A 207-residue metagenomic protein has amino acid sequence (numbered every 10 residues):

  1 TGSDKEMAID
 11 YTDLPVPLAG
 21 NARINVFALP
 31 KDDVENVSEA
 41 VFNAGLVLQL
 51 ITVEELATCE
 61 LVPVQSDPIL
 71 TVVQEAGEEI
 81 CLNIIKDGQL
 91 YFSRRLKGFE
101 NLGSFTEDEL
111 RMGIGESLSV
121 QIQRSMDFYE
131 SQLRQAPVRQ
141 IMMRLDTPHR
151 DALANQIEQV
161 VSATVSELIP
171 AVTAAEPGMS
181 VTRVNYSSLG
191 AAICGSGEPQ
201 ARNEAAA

Functional and structural regions predicted by a protein language model:
T1-A207: Hydrophobic/aromatic-enriched cytosolic interaction surfaces used to assemble or bind macromolecules
